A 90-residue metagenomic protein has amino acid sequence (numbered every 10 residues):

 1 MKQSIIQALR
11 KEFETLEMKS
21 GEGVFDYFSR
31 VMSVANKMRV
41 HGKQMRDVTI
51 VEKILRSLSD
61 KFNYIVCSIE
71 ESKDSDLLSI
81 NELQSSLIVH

Functional and structural regions predicted by a protein language model:
M1-H90: Intrinsically disordered, low-complexity linkers and tails enriched in Lys/Ser/Pro/Gly that lie
